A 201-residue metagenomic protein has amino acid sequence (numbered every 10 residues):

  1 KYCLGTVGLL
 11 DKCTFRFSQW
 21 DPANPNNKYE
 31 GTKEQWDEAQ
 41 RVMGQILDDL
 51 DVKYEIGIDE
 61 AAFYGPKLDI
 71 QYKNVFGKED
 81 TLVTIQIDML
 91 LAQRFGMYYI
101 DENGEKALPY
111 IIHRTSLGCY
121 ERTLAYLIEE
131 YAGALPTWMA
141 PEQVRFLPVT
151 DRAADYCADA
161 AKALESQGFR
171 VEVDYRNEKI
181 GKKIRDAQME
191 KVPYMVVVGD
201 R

Functional and structural regions predicted by a protein language model:
K1-R201: NTP/phosphate- and nucleic-acid-binding module
